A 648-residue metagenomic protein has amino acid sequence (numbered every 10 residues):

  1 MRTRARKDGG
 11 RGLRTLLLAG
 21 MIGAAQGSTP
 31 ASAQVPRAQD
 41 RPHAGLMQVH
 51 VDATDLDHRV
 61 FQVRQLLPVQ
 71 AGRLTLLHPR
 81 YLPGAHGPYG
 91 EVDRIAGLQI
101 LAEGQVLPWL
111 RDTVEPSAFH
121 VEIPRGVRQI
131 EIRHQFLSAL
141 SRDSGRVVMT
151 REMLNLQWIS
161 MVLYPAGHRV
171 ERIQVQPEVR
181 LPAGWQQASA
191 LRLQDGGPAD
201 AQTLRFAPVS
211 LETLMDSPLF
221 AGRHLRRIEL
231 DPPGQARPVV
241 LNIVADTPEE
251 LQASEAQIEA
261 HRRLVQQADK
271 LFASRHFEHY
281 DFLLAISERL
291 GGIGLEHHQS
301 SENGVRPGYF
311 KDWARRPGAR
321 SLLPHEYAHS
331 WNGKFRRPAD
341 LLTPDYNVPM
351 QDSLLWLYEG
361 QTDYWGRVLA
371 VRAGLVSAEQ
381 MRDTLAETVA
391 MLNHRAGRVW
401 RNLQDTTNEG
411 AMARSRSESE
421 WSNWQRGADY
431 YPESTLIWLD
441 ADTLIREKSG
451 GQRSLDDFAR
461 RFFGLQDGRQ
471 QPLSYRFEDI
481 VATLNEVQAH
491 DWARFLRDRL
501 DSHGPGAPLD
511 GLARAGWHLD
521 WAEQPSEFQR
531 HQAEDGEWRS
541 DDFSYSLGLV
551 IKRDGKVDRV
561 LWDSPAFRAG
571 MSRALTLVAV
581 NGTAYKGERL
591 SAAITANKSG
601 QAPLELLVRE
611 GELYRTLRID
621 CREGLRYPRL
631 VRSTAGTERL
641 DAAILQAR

Functional and structural regions predicted by a protein language model:
R2-L17: Bacterial N-terminal signal peptides that target proteins for export
R14-Q26: Bacterial N-terminal signal peptides
Q26-V35: Signal peptide processing junction and immediate N-terminal pro/mature segment of secreted/exported proteins
Q34-L82: Early extracytoplasmic/domain-onset interaction patches
R41, T54, L66, P83 (+3 more regions): Non-catalytic architectural context of zinc metalloproteases
L46-Q48, V60-R64, R73-T75, A118 (+5 more regions): Intrinsic-disorder/low-complexity, polar/charged segments enriched in Ser/Thr/Lys/Arg/Asp/Glu/Gln
Q65, I228-L355, Q361, W365: Juxtacatalytic substrate-recognition/specificity segment
G366-R367, V376-R648: C-terminal recognition in membrane/secretory proteostasis and scaffolding
